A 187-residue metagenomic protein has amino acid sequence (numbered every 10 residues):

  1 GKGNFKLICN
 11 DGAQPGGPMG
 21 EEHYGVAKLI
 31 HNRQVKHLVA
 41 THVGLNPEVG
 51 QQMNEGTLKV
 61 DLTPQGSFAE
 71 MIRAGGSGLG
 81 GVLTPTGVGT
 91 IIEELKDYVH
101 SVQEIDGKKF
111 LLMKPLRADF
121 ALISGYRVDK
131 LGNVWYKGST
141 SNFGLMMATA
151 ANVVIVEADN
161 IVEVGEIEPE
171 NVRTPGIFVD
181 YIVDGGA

Functional and structural regions predicted by a protein language model:
G1-A187: Conserved alpha/beta enzyme-core scaffold
